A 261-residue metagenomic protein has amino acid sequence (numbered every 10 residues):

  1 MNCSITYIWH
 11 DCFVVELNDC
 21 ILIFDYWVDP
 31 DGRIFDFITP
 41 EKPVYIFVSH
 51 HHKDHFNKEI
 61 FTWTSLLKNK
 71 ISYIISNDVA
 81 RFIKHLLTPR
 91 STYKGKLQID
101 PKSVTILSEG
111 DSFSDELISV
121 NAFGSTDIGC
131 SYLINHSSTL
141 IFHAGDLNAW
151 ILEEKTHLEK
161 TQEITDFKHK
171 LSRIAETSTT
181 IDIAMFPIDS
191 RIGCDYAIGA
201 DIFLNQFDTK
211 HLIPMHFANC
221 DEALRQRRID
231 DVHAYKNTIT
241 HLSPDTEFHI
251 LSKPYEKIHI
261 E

Functional and structural regions predicted by a protein language model:
M1, W9-D11, S108-D111, I128-C130 (+1 more regions): Residue-level marker for the onset of beta-strands and adjacent loop->beta junctions in well-ordered domains
M1-S4, E16-L22, S112-N121, L133-I141 (+1 more regions): Beta-strand-turn-beta hairpins that frame and shape the catalytic cleft of phosphate-ester-processing enzymes
T6, L87-F113, A197-E261: Binuclear metal-ion centers of metallo-dependent hydrolases, dominated by the metallo-beta-lactamase
C12-W63, L147-T177: Pre-active-site segment of Zn-dependent metallo-hydrolases
I23-W27, K42-F56, Y73-D78, F142-G145 (+4 more regions): Active-site neighborhood of phospho(di)ester-bond hydrolases with catalytic His/Asp-centered motifs
D29-G32, H52-F56, A80-I83, E109-S114 (+4 more regions): Active-site environment of divalent metal-dependent phosphoester hydrolases
F35-S112: Active-site HxH/HxHxD metal-binding segment of metal-dependent hydrolases
T126-N205: Active-site-proximal loop/helix segments of hydrolase catalytic cores
